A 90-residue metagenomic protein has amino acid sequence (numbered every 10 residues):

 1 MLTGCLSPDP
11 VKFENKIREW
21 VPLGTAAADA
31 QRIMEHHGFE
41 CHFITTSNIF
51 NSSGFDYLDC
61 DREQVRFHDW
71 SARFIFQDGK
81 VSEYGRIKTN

Functional and structural regions predicted by a protein language model:
L2-G4: C-terminal motif of bacterial Sec signal peptides marking the signal peptidase cleavage site
L6-P8: Bacterial signal peptide processing site
V11: Electropositive phosphate-/nucleotide-binding environments in soluble metabolic enzymes
E14-E35: Post-signal peptide N-terminal segment of mature Sec-exported envelope proteins
Q31-I75, T89: A cross-family detector of function-defining hotspots
Q77-N90: A short, surface-exposed interaction/processing loop segment used at functional sites
